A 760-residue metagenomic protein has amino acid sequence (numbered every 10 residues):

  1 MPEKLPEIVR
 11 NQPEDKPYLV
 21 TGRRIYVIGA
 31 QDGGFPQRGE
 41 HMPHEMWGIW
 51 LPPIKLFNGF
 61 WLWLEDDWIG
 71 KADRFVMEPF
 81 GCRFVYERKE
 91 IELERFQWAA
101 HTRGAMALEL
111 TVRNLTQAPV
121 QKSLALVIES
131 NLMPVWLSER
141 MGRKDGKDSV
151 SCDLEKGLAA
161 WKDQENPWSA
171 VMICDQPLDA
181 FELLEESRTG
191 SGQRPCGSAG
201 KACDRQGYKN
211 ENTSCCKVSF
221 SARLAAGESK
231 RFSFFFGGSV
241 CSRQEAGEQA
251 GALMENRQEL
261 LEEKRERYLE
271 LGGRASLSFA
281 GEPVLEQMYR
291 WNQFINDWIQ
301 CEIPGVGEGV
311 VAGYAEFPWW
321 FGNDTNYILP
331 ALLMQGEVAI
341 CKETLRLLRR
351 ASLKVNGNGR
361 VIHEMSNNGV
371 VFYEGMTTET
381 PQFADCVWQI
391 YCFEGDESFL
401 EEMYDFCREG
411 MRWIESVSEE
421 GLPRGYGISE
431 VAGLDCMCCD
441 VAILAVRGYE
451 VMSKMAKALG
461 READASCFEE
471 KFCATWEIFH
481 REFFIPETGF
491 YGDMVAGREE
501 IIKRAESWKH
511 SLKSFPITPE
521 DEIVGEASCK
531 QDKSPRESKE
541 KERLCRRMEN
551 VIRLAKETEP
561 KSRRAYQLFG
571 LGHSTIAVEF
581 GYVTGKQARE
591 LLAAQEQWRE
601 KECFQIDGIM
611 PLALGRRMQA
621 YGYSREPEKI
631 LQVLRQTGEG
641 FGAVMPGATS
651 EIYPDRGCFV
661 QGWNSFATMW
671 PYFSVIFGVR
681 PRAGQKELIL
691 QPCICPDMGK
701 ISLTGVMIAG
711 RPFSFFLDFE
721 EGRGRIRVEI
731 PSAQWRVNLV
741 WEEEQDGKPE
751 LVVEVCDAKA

Functional and structural regions predicted by a protein language model:
M1-A280, E626, I630, L634 (+5 more regions): Terminal accessory carbohydrate-recognition/targeting modules of carbohydrate-active enzymes
A118-S123, Q244, C341-K342, E394-Y404: Short secondary-structure capping/junction motifs at helix and strand boundaries
D163-S169, D175-R188, R274, F279-D297 (+10 more regions): Active-site acid/base region of carbohydrate-active enzymes
G207-C215, E266-C392, E397-L400, G427 (+2 more regions): Substrate-binding groove/exosite segments of carbohydrate-active enzymes
F232, P381, D385, R412 (+1 more regions): Generic structural signal for well-ordered, non-membrane alpha-helices
P318-K342, R346-L353, D405, E430-A432 (+6 more regions): Active-site core of glycosidic bond-cleaving carbohydrate-active enzymes
R350-G359, E409-S416, A474-I478, Q597-G608 (+2 more regions): Short, mixed-charge aromatic SLiMs
K471, V495-G497, I652-P654, E687-C695: A glycine-rich phosphate-binding loop feature that marks nucleotide/adenosyl-phosphate handling sites
